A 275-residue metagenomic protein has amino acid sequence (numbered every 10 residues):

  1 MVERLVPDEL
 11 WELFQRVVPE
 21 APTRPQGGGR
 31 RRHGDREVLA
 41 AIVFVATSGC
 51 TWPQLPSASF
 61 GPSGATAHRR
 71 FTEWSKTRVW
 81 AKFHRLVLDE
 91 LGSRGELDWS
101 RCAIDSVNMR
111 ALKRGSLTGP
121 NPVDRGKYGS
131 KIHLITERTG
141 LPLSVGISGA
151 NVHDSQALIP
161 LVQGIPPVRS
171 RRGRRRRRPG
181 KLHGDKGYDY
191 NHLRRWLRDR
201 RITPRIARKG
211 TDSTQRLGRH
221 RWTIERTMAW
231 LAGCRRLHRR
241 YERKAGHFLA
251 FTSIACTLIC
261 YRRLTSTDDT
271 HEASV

Functional and structural regions predicted by a protein language model:
M1-V275: Short alpha-helical elements
